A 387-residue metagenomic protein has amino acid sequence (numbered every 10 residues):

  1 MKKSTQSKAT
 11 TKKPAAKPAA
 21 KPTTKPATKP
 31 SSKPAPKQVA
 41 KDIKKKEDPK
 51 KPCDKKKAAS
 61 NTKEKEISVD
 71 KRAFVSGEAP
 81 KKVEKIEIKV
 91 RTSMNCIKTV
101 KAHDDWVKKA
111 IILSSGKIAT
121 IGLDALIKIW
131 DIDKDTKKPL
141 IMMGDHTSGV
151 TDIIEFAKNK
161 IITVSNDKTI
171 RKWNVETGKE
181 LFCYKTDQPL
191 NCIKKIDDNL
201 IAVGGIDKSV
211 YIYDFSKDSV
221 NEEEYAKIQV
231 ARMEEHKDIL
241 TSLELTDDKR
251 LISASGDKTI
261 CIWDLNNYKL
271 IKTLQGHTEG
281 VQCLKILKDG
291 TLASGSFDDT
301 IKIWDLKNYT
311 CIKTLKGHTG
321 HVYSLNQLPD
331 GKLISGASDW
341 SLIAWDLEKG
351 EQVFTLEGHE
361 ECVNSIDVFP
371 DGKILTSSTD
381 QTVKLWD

Functional and structural regions predicted by a protein language model:
E84-D104, A226-I228: A short helix->beta-strand "capping" segment at the edge of beta-propeller domains
V100-V107, M143-V150, Y184-L190, M233-L240 (+3 more regions): WD40/WD-repeat beta-propeller blade N-cap
I118, I161, I201, L251 (+3 more regions): Hydrophobic beta-strand positions that form the internal "hydrophobic ladder" of WD40/Gbeta-like beta-propeller blades
I121-D124, V164-D167, G204-D207, A254-D257 (+3 more regions): Conserved strand-to-loop turn within each blade of WD40 beta-propeller repeats
I127-D131, I170-W173, V210-D214, I260-W263 (+3 more regions): WD40-repeat beta-propellers
I132-D135, V175-G178, F215-D218, L265-Y268 (+2 more regions): Short loop/turn segments that connect beta-strands within beta-propeller blades
C362-D387: Blade-level signature of beta-propeller repeat domains, shared across WD40, Kelch, NHL, RCC1 and BNR/Asp-box propellers
